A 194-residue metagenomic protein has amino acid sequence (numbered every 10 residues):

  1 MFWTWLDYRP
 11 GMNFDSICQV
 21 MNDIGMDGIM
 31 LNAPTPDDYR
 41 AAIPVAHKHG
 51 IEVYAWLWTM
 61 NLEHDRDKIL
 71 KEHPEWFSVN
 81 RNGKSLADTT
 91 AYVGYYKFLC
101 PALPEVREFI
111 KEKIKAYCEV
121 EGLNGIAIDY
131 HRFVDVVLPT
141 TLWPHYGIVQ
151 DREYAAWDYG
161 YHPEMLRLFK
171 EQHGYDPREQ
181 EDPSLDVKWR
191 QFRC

Functional and structural regions predicted by a protein language model:
M1-L6, M12, V20, K188-C194: Conserved structural scaffold segments of CAZyme catalytic domains across common CAZy folds
F2-L6, I29-L31, V53-L57, I126-I128: Hydrophobic faces of well-ordered beta-strands that scaffold small-molecule active sites in alpha/beta enzyme cores
R9-D38, V120-L123: Catalytic domains of carbohydrate-active enzymes, especially glycoside hydrolases
F14, Y39, V106, I110: Aromatic/hydrophobic pocket-lining residues that form the small-molecule binding cavity in soluble enzyme cores
I24, V45-H49, A116-N124: A structural motif corresponding to the C-terminal end of an alpha-helix and its immediate exit/capping segment
I43-A91, A127-D135: Glycine-rich, aromatic-flanked loop segments that form ligand/cofactor-binding clefts across common enzyme folds
D88-C194: Polysaccharide-binding and catalytic clefts of secreted carbohydrate-active enzymes
